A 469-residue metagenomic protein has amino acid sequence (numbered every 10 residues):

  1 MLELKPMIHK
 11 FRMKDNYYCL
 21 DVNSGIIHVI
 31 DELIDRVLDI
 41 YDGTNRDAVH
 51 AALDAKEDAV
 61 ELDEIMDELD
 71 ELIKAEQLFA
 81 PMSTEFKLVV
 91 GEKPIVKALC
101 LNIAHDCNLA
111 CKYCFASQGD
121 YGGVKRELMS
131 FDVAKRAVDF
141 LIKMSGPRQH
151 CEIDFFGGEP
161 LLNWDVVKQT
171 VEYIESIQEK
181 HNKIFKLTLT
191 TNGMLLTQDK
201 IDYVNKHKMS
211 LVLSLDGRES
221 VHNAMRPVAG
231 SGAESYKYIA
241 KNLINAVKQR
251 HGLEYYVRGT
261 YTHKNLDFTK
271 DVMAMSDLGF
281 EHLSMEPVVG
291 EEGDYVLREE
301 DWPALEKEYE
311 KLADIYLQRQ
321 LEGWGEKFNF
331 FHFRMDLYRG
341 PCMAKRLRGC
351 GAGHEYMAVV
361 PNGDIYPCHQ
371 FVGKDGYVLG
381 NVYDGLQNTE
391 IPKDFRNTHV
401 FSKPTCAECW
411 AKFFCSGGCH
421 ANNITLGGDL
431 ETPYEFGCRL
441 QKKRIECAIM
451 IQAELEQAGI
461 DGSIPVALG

Functional and structural regions predicted by a protein language model:
M1-E3, E61, D294-K374, F414 (+1 more regions): A C-terminal junction/extension of Radical SAM enzymes
M1-Y41, L468-G469: Acidic, low-complexity/disordered tracts enriched in E/D and polar residues
T44-A55: Short acidic, hydrophobic short linear motifs in intrinsically disordered regions
K56-E71, A75-Q77, P81-D202, K206-H207: Conserved alpha-helical substructure of the radical SAM core
I103-A110, G353, C406, K412-F414: Cysteine-centered iron-sulfur cluster-binding motifs in ferredoxin-type domains/subunits of redox enzymes
V124-L128, M225-G232, E299-E300: Short glycine-enriched, charge-decorated loop/helix-capping segments at active-site entrances that position
A134-D154, N163-V288: Radical SAM/AdoMet-radical enzyme domain recognition
V372-G469: Flexible mid-to-C-terminal extensions adjoining Fe-S/redox cofactors in radical SAM and related proteins
